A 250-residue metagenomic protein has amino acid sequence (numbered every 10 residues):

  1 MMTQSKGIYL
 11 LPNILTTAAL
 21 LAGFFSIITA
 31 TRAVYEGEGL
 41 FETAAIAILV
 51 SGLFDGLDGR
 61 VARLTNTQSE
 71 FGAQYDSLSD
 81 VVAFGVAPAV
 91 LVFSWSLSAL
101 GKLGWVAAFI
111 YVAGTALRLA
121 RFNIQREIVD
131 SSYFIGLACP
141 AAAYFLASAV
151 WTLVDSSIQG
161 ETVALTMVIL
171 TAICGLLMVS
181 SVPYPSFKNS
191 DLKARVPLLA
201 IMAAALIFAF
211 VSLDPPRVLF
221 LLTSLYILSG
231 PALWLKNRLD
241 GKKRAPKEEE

Functional and structural regions predicted by a protein language model:
M1-G56, L233, E250: Topogenic membrane-insertion module of multi-pass membrane proteins
M1-Y9, G37-T43, L64-A73, L97-W105 (+4 more regions): Short juxtamembrane and helix-loop transition motifs at transmembrane-helix boundaries in membrane proteins
Q4, S131-E250: C-terminal membrane-associated helical module and adjoining short loops/tails
L11-A19, D76-V81, I135-A143, R195-L199: Select subsegments of transmembrane alpha-helices in polytopic membrane proteins, especially boundary-proximal
P12-T17, A45-I46, L64-L119, A149: Multi-pass membrane catalytic core of lipid/isoprenoid biosynthesis enzymes
F25-I46, V86-V106, S148-T166, S212-R217: Helix-coil boundary and interhelical linker segments in multi-pass alpha-helical membrane proteins
G56-R63, A113-Q125, L165-P183: Hydrophobic, membrane-facing alpha-helical anchors
L103-Y144: Hydrophobic, well-structured mid-protein blocks that either form specific transmembrane helices
